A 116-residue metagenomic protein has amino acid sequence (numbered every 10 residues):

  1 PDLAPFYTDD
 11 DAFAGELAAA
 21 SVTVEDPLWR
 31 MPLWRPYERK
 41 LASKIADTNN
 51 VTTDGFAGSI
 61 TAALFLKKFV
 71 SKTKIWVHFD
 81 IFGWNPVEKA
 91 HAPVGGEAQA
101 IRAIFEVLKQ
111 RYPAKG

Functional and structural regions predicted by a protein language model:
P1-G116: A generic structural signal for tightly packed, nonpolar segments enriched in small/aliphatic residues
